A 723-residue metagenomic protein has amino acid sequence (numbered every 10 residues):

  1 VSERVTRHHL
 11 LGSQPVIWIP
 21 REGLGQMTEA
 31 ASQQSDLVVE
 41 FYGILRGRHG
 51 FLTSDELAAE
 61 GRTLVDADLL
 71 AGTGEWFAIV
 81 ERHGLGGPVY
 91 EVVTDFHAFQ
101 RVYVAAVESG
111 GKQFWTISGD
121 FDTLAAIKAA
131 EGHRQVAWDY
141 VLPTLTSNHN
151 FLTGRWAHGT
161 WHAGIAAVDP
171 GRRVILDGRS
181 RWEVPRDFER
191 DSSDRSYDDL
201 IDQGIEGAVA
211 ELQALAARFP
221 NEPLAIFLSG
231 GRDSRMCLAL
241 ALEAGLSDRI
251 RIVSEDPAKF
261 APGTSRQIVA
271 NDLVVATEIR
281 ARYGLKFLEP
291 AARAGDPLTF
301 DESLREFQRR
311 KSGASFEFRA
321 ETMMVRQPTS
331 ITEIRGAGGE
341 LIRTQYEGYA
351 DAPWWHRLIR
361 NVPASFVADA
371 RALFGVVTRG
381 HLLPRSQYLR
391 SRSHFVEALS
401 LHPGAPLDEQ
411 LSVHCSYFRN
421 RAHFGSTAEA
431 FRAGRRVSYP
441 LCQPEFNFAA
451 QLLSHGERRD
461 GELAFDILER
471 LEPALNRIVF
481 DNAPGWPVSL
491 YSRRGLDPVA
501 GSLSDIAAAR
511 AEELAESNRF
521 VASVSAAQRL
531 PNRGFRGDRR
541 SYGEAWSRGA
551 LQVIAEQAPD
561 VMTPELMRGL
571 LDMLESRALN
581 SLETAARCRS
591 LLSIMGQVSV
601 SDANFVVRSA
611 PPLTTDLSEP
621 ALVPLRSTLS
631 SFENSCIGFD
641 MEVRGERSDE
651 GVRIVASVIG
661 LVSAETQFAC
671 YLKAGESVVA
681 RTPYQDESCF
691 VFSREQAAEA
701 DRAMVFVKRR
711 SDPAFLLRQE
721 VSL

Functional and structural regions predicted by a protein language model:
V1-F227, R235-F287: Cysteine-centered catalytic environments shared across enzyme families
E3-Q14, I165, H381-L625: Adenosyl-5′-phosphate
A106-S109, G178, V184-L401, A428-L475 (+3 more regions): ATP-dependent adenylate-handling active sites, centered on carboxylate activation for C-N bond formation
P620-D649, S657: Short, compositionally biased P/S/T/A/G/V-rich stretches that sit at domain boundaries
I654-L661: Aromatic/hydrophobic beta-strand junction motif of beta-rich domains
C670, E699-R710: Short, aromatic- and glycine-rich surface loops/edge beta-strands on solvent-exposed regions
R681-T682, P713-L723: Edge beta-strands of extracellular beta-sandwich domains
S688-Q696: Exposed aromatic-hydrophobic patches
